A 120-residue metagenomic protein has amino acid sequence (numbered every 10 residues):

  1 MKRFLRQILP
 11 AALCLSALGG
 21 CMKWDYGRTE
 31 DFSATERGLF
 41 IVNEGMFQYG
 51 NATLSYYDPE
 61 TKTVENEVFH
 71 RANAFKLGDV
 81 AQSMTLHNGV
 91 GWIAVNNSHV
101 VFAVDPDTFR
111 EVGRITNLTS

Functional and structural regions predicted by a protein language model:
K2-L5, A11-L39: Bacterial Sec-dependent N-terminal signal peptides
L39-Y49, G91-N97: Conserved beta-strand positions in repeat-built beta-propeller and related beta-rich domains
Q48-S55, V100-A103: Structural motif
P59-T61, D105-F109: Short loop/turn segments that connect beta-strands within beta-propeller blades
E67, V112-R114: Residue-level detector of high-confidence beta-strand sites
R71-G78, T116-S120: Short coil/turn segments at the loop-to-beta-strand junctions that recur within blades of beta-propeller repeat folds
